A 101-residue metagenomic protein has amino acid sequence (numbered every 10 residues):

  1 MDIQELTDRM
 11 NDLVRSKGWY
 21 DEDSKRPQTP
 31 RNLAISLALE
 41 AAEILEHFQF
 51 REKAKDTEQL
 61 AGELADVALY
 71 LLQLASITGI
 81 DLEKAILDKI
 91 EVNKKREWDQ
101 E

Functional and structural regions predicted by a protein language model:
M1-L64, A68-E101: Flexible "arm" and connector segments at domain edges
